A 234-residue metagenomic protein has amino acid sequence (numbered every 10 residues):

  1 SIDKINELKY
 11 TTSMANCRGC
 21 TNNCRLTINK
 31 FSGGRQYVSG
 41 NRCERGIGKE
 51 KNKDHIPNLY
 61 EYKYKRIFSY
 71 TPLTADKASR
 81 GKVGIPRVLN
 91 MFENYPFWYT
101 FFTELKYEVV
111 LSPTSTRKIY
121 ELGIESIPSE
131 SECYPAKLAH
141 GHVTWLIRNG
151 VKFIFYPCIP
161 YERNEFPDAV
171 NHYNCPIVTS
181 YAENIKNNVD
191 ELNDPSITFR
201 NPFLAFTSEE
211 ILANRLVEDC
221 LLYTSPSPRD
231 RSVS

Functional and structural regions predicted by a protein language model:
S1-K30, L138-N149, F153-P167, K186-N187: Phosphate/diphosphate-binding loops
S1-R80, R229: Flexible inter-domain linker/hinge segments
I28-F31, S39-G40, Y95-F97, E121-E125 (+2 more regions): Short acidic, glycine/serine/threonine-rich loops at helix termini
R87-N90, Y120-N174, V178: Cofactor-cradling patches in redox/metallo enzymes
Y99-V109: Short helix-loop-beta junction
Y107-S131, P202-T207: Short connector loops at secondary-structure junctions
N164-D219: Glycine-rich, acidic loop regions that bind phosphate or pyrophosphate groups
Y223-D230: Conserved small/polar residues in nucleotide/adenosyl-binding loops
